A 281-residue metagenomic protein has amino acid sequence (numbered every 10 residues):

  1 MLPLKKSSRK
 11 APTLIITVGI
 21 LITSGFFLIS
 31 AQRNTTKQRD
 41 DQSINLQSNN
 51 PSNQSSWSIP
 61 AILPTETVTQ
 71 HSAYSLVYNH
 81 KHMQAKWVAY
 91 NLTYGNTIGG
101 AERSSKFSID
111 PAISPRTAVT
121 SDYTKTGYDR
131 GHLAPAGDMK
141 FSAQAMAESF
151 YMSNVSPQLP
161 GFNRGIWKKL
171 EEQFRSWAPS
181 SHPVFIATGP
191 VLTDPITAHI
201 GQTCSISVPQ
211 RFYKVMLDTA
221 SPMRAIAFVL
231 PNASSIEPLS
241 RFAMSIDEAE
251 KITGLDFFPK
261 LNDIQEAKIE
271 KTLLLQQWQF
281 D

Functional and structural regions predicted by a protein language model:
L2-D281: Domain-level detector for secreted/extracellular nuclease and nuclease-toxin modules, and for the ENPP-like C-terminal
